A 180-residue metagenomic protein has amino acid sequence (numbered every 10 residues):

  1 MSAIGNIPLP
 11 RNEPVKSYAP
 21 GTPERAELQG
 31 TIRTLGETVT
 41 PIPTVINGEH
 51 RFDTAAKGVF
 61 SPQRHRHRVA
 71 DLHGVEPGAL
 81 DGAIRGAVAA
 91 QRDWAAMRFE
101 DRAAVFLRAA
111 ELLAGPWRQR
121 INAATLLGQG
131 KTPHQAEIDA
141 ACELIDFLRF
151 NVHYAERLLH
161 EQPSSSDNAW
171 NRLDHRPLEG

Functional and structural regions predicted by a protein language model:
M1-V69: Hydrophobic face of amphipathic alpha-helices that form TPR/SEL1-like repeat modules and related alpha-solenoid
L9, S17-P20, G30, G74 (+3 more regions): Generic structural "secondary-structure junction" signal
G21, N47, Q129, L159 (+1 more regions): Short glycine-rich loop/turn motifs that provide flexible caps or phosphate-binding loops at active sites
D53-T54, F60, R64-L159: Glycine-rich loop-to-alpha-helix module at the N-terminal edge of alpha/beta enzyme cores
L158-G180: Conserved small-residue-rich beta-alpha loop and adjacent elements that most often cradle the phosphate/pyrophosphate
